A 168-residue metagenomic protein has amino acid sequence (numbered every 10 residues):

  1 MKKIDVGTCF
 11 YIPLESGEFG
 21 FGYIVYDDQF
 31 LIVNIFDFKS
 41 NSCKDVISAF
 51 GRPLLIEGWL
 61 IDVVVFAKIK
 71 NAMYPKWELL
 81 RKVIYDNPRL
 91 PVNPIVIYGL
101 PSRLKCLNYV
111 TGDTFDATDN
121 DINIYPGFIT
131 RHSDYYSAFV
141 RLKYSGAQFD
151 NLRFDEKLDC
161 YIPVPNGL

Functional and structural regions predicted by a protein language model:
M1-S48: Short N-terminal edge-element motif at the start of the domain
F30-M73: Short, well-structured hydrophobic secondary-structure segments
L55-L168: Beta-strand-rich cores of mature extracytoplasmic or soluble domains
